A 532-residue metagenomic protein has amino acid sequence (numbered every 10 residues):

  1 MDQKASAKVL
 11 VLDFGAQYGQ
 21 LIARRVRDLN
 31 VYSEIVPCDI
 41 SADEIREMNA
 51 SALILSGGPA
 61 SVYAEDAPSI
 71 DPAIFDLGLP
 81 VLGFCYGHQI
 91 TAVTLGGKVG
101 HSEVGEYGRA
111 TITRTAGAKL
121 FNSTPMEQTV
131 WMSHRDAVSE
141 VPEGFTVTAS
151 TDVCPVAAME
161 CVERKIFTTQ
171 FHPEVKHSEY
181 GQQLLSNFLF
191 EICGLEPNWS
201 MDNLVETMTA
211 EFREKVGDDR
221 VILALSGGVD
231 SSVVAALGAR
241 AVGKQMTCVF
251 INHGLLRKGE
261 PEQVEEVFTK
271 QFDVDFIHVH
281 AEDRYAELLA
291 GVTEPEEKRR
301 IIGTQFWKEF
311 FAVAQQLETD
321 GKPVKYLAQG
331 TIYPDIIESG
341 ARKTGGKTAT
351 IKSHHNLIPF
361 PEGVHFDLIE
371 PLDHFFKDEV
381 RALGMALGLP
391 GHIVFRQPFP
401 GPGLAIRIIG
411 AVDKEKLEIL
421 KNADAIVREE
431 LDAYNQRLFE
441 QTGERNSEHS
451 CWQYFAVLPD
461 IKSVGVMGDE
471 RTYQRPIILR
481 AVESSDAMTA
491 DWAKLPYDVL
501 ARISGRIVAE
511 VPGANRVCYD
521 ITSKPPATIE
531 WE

Functional and structural regions predicted by a protein language model:
M1-L55, P59-E65, S69-I70, F75-L77 (+2 more regions): RNA-binding accessory domains that recognize and position tRNA/RNA substrates
G83, G87, A92: Gly/Ala-rich beta-loop-alpha elbow adjacent to hydrolase catalytic centers
Q329-T331: Extended catalytic-interface subdomain
